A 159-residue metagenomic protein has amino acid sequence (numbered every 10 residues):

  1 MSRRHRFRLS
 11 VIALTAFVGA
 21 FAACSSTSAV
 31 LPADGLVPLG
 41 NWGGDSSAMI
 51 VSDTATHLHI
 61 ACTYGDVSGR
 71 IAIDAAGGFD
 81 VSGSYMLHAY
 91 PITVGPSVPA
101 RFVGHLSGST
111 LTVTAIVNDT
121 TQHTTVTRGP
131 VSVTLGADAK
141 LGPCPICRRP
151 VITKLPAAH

Functional and structural regions predicted by a protein language model:
S2-L14: Bacterial N-terminal signal peptides that target proteins for export
A20-A23: C-terminal motif of bacterial Sec signal peptides marking the signal peptidase cleavage site
S25-S28: Bacterial signal peptide processing site
L31-G65, H88-S109: Short, solvent-exposed loop/hinge segments that bridge or flank secondary-structure elements
L31-M49, V81, V113, K140-A158: Tryptophan-anchored aromatic micro-motifs
R70-F79, G104-T110: A short, structured loop/turn motif at beta-sheet edges
G78-H88, I116-N118: Generic short beta-strand segments
S97-P143: Surface-exposed, polar helix/loop patches in the mature regions of secreted/periplasmic/lumenal proteins that form
